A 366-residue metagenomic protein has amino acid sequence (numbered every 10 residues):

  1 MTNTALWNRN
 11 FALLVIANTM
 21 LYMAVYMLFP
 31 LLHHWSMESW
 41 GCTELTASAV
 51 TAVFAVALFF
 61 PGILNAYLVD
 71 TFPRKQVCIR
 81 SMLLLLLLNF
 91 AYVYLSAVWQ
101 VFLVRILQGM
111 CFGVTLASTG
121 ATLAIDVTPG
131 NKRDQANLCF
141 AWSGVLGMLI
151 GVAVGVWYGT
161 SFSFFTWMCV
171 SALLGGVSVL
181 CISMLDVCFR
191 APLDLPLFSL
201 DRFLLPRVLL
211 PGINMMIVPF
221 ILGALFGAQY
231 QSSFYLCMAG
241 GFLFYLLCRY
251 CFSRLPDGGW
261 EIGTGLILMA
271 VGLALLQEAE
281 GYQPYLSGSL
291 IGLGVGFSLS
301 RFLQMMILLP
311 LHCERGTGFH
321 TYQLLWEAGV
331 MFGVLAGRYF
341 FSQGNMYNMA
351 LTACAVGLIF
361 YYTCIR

Functional and structural regions predicted by a protein language model:
N3-H34, L200-A224, S289: Pair of pore-lining "gating" transmembrane helices in MFS-fold secondary transporters
L58-F60, F234-G258, G265-M269: Transmembrane alpha-helices of Major Facilitator/SLC transporters
F60-S96: Conserved MFS/SLC helix-loop-helix module at the cytosolic interface between two early adjacent transmembrane helices
V104-S143: Cytoplasmic helix-loop-helix junction between adjacent transmembrane helices in 12-TM secondary transporters
G130-S183: Helix-loop-helix hairpin linking two adjacent transmembrane segments in secondary transporters
F165-M184, M346-R366: Symmetry-related core transmembrane helices of the 12-TM Major Facilitator Superfamily/SLC fold
G258-F302: C-terminal transmembrane helical hairpin of 12-TM major facilitator-type secondary transporters
L309-N345: A late C-terminal transmembrane helix in Major Facilitator Superfamily
